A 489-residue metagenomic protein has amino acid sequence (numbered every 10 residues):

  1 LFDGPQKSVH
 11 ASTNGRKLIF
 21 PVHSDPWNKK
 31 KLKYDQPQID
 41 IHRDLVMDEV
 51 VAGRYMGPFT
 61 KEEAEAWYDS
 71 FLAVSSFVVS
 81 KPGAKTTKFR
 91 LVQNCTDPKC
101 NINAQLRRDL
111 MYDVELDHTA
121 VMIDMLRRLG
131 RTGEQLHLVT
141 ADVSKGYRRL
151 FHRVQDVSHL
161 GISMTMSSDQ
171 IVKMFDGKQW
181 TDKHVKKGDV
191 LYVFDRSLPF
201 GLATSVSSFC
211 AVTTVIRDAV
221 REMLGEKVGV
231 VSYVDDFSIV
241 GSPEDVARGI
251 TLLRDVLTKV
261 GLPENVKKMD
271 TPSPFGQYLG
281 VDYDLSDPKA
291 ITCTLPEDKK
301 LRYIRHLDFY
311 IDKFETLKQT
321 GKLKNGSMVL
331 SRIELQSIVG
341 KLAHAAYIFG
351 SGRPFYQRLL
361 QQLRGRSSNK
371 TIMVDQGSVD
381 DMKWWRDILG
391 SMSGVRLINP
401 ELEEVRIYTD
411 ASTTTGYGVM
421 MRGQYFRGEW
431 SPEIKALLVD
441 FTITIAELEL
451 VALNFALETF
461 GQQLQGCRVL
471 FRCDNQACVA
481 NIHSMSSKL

Functional and structural regions predicted by a protein language model:
L1-H23, V79-R90, C95-K99, S144-V193 (+4 more regions): Reverse-transcriptase-like RNA-dependent polymerase core
W27-E115, K268-D287, G340: Conserved beta-strand/loop block within the catalytic cores of divalent metal-dependent phospho-transfer/hydrolysis
E49, T86-K99, Q135-H152, K187-L224 (+3 more regions): Conserved pre-motif C helix in the palm subdomain of viral-like polymerases
C100-D109, R149-H152, E226-G261, D282-T292 (+2 more regions): Catalytic palm subdomain of template-directed nucleic-acid polymerases, centered on the conserved carboxylate motif
T140-S144, S197-G201, L224-P243, P274-D282 (+2 more regions): Catalytic palm active-site di-aspartate
K187-V215, G423-V451, A477-S487: A short, polar/acidic, helix/strand-boundary loop motif
F194-D195, S273-I398: C-terminal reverse transcriptase regions that engage the nucleic-acid substrate
V206-L253, A456-C473: Active-site palm subdomain of RNA-directed nucleic acid polymerases
